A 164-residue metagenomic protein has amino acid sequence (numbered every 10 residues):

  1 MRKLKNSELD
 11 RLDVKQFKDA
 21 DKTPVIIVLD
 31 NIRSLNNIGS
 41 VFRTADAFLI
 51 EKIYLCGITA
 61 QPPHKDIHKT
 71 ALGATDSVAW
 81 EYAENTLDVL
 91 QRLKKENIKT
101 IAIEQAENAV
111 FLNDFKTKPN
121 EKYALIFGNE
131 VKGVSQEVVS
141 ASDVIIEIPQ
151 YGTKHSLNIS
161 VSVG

Functional and structural regions predicted by a protein language model:
M1-G164: Post-transcriptional modification and biogenesis factors for structured RNAs of the translation apparatus
